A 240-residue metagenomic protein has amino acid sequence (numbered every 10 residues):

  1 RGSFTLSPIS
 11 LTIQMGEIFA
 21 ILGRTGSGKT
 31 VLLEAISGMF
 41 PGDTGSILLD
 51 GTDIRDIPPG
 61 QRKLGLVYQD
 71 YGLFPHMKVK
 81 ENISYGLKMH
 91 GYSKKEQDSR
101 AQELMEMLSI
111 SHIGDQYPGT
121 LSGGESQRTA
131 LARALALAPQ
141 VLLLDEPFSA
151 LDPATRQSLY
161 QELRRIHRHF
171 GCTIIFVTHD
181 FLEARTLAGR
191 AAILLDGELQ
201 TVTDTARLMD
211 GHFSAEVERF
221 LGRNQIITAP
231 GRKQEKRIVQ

Functional and structural regions predicted by a protein language model:
L22-R24: The feature captures the beta-strand-to-loop junction immediately N-terminal to the Walker
S37: Helix-to-loop junction immediately C-terminal to a conserved catalytic motif
K88, K95-I113, R164-R165: Conserved ABC ATPase "signature" region
Y117-L121, E125-Q127: Conserved ABC ATPase signature
A136-Q140: A short, proline-enriched helix->beta-strand linker immediately N-terminal to the Walker B motif in ABC-type P-loop
L142-E146: Catalytic Walker B motif of ABC-type/P-loop ATPase nucleotide-binding domains
D196-G197: Conserved ABC ATPase "signature" C-loop
